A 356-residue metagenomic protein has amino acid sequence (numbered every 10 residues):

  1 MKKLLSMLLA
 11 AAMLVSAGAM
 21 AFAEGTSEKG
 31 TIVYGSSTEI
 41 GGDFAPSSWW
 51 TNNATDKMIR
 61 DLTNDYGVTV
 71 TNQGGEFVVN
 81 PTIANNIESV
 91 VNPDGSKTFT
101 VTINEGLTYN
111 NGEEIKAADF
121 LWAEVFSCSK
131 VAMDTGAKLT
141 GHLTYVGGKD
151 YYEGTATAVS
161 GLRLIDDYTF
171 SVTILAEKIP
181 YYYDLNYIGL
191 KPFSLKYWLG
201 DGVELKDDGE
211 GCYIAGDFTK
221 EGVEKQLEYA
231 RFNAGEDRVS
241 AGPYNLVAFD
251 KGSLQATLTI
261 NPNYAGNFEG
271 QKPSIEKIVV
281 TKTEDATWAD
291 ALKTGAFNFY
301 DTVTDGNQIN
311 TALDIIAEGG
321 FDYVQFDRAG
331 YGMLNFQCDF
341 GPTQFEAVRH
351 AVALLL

Functional and structural regions predicted by a protein language model:
A17-E28: Sec-dependent signal peptide cleavage junction
E28-E39, T98-T102, F120, F170-S171 (+3 more regions): Short, well-ordered beta-strand elements
V33, K116-A123, D167-S171, P243 (+2 more regions): Alpha-helical secondary-structure segments
G35-N92: N-terminal lobe/hinge region of extracytoplasmic solute-binding protein
N85-G141, I165, S171, P342-Q344 (+1 more regions): Aromatic- and charge-enriched surface segment that lines or borders ligand/interaction sites
A137-E221: Surface-exposed binding/hinge segments that line and control ligand-binding clefts or catalytic entry sites
K178, I188-G270, K277: Gly/Pro-rich hinge or "lid" segments in bacterial periplasmic/extracellular proteins
F232-G235, N263-T311: Ligand-site clamp/hinge motif
